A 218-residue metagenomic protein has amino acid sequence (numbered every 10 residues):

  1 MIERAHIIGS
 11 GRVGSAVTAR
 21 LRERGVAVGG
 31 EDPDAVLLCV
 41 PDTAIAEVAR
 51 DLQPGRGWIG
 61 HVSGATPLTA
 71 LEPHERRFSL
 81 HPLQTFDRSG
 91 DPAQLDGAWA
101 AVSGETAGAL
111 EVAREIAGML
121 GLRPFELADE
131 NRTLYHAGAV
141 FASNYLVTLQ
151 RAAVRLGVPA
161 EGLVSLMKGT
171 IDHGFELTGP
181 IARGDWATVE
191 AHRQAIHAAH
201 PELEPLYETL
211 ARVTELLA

Functional and structural regions predicted by a protein language model:
M1-D32: NAD(P)+-binding Rossmann beta1-loop-alpha1 motif at the extreme N-terminus of oxidoreductases
A5-I7, L38, V102: Hydrophobic Val/Ile/Leu positions in short beta-strands of Rossmann-like dinucleotide-binding domains
A19, D32-D91: Rossmann-like NAD(P)(H) cofactor-binding subdomain of soluble oxidoreductases
G25-V26, E75, L122, V158: Short phosphate-binding/catalytic loops that engage adenosine nucleotides
A65, E72, R76, L83-R88 (+5 more regions): Predominantly flavin-linked oxidoreductase catalytic cores and closely associated redox partners
P92-H173: Internal alpha-helical scaffold of NAD(P)-dependent oxidoreductase catalytic cores
E161-A218: NAD(P)-dependent Rossmann-like dehydrogenase/reductase catalytic/cofactor-binding core
